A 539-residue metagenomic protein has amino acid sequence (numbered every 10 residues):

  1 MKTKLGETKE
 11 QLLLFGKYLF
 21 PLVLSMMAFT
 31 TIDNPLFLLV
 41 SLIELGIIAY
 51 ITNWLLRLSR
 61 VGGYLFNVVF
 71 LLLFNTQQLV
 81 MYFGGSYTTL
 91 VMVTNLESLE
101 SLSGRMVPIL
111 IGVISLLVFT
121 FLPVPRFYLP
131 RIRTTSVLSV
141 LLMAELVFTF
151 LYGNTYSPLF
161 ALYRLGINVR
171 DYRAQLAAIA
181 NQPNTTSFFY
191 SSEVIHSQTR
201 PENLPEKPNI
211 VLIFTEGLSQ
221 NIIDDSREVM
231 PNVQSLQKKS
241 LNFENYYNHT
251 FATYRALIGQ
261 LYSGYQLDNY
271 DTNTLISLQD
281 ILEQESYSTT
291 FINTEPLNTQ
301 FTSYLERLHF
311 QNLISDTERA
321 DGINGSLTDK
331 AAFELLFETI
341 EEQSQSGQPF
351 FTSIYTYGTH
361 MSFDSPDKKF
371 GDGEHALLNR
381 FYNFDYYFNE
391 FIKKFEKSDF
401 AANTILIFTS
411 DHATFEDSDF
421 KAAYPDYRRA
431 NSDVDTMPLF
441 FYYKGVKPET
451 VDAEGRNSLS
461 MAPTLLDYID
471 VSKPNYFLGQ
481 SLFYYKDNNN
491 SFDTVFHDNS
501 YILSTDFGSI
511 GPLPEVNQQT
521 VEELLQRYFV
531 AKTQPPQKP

Functional and structural regions predicted by a protein language model:
M1-I167: Transmembrane and membrane-interface helices of multi-pass, inner-membrane envelope-modifying transferases
E7, T30, N34-F37, G62 (+7 more regions): Alpha-helix capping and helix-coil boundary motifs
K9-I32, E100-I109, Q175, I179-S192 (+5 more regions): Short secondary-structure boundary segments
L22-V23, T52-L56, E193-S197, N389-I392: Short, motif-level signal for alpha-helix interfacial/capping segments enriched in acidic residues and aromatics/proline
Q78-L96, L102-I114, R170-A177, T253 (+6 more regions): General structural signal for secondary-structure boundaries
Y82, Y163-L176, A180, Q237 (+2 more regions): Hydrophobic residues in alpha-helical segments
F148-G217: Membrane-interface segments at or immediately adjacent to transmembrane helices that form the boundary between
I195-P539: Solvent-exposed soluble domains appended to multi-pass membrane proteins
